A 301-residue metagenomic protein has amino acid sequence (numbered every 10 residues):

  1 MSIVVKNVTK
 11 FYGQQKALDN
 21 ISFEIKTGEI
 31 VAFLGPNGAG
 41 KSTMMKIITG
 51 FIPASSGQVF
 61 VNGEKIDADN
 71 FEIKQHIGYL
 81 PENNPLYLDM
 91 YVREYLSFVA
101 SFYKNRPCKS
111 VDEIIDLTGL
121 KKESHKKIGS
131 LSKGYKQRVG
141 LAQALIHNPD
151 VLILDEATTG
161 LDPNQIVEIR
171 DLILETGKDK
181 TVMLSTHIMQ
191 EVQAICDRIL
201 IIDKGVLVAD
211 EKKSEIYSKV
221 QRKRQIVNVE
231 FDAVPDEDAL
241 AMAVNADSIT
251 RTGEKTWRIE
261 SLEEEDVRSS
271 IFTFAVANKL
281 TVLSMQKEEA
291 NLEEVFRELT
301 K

Functional and structural regions predicted by a protein language model:
S2-V5, K10-D203, L207-A209: ABC transporter nucleotide-binding domains
Q58, I226, T281-S284: Residues at or immediately flanking beta-strands
I66, K104, D232-A233, E264 (+1 more regions): Short beta->alpha junction loops/turns
G78, K104, G119, L200 (+3 more regions): A generic structural signal for secondary-structure junctions that act as hinges or helix/strand caps at the edges
S110, D236-L240, V267-I271: Hydrophobic side chains in well-ordered alpha-helices
D171-R258, L262: ABC transporter nucleotide-binding domain
E263-K301: C-terminal coupling/interaction segments
